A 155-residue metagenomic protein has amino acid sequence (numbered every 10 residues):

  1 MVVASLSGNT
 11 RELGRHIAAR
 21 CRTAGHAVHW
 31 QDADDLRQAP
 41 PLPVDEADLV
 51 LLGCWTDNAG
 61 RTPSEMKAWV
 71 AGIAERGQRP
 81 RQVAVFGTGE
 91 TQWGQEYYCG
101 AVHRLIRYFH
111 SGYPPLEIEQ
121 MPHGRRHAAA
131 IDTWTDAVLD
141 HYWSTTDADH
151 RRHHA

Functional and structural regions predicted by a protein language model:
M1-R22: N-terminal beta1-alpha1 ligand-phosphate binding loop
V2, D35, W69-G72: Short acidic/polar alpha-helix capping motifs at helix-coil junctions
V3-L6, A33, T88-E90: Cofactor-binding loop segments of dinucleotide-utilizing enzymes, especially the Rossmann-like FAD- and NAD(P)+-binding
G8, R37, Q92: Flexible, glycine-rich phosphate/dinucleotide-binding loops and adjacent beta-alpha linkers at cofactor/substrate
E12, A24, V44-A155: FMN-binding flavodoxin-like domain, especially the glycine-rich phosphate-binding loop
A24-A39: A short beta-strand-loop structural module common to alpha/beta enzyme folds
